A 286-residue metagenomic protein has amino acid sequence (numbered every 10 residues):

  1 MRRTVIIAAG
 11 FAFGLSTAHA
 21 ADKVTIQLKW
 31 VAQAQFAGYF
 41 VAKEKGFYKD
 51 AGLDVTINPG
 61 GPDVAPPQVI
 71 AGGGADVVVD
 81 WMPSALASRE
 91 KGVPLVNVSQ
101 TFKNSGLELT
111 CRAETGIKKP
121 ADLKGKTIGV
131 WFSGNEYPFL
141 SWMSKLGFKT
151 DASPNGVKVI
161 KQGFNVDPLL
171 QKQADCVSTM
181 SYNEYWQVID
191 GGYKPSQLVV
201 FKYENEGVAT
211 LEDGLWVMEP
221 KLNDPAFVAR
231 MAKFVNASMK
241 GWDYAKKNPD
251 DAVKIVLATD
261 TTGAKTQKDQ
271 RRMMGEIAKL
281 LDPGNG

Functional and structural regions predicted by a protein language model:
M1-T4: Positively charged n-region of N-terminal signal peptides that target proteins for export
I7-A8, A18: Cleavable N-terminal signal peptides
F13-A20: Sec/Tat signal peptide C-region and signal peptidase I cleavage site
D22-Q171, D175-Y182, F201-Y203, V208-A209: Short, glycine-/small- and polar/acidic-enriched structural segments that line small-molecule recognition paths
T101-C111, K194-D224, M231, V235 (+1 more regions): Periplasmic-binding protein-like
N223-G286: Secondary-structure end/capping motifs
